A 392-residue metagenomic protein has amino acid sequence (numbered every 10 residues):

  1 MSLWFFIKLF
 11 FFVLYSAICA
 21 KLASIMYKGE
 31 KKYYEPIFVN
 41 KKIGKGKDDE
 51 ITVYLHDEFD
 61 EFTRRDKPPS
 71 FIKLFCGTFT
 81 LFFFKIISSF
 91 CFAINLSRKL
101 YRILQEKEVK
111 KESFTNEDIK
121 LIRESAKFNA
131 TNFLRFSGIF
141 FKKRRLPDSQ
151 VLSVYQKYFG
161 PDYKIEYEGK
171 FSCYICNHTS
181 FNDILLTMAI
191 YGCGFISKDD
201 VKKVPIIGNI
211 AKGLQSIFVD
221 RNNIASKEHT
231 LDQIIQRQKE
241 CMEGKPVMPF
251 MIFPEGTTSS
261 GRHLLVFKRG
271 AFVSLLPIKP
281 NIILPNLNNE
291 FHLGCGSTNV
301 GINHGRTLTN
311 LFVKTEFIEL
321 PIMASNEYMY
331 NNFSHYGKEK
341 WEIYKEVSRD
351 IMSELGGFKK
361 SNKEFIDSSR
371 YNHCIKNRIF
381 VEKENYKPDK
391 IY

Functional and structural regions predicted by a protein language model:
M1-K143, V381-I391: N-terminal membrane-anchoring alpha-helices
I51, F59-F62, Y167, C176 (+7 more regions): A structure-centric feature marking long, well-folded core domains of fungal metabolic enzymes and membrane transporters
S97, Y101-N129, L134-G138, E166-K227: Catalytic core of membrane glycerolipid acyltransferases/transacylases, capturing the structured, soluble-facing
T131-S172, Q233-C241, P321, V381-P388: A short, well-structured juxtamembrane/interface segment
K142, I175, L186, G194-S197 (+4 more regions): Beta-strand cores of modular interaction/reader domains in eukaryotic scaffold and signaling proteins, especially PDZ
V154-D162, Y167, S180-D183, V204 (+5 more regions): Eukaryotic intrinsically disordered and solvent-exposed regulatory patches
P205-G213, P246-P249, G256, S260-H335 (+1 more regions): A cross-family acyltransferase "interaction/gating" segment
T307-Y392: Long, non-transmembrane cytosolic or organellar matrix-exposed soluble domains/tails of integral membrane proteins
